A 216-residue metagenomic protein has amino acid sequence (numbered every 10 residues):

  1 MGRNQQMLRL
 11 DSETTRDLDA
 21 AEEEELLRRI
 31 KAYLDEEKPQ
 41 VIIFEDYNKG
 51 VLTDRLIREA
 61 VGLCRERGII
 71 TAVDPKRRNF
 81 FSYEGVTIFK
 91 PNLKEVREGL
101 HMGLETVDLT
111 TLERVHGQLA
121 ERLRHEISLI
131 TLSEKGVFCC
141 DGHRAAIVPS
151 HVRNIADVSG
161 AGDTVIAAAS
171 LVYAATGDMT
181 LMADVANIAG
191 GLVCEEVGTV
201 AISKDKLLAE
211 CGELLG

Functional and structural regions predicted by a protein language model:
M1-I43, A201-G216: Conserved N-terminal subdomain of the carbohydrate kinase-like
N4, V86-K94, G136-G162, I166 (+2 more regions): Flexible glycine/proline-rich, aromatic-decorated loop/lid segments
R9, I43, A72, K90 (+6 more regions): Structured core elements
S12, R16-D19, Y47-G50, V86 (+9 more regions): Hydrophobic alpha-helical scaffolding
K31, G117, N187-G191: Solvent-exposed alpha-helix faces
K49-A145: Conserved phosphate/ATP/ADP-binding segment of small-molecule kinases
R122, E126, H151-L214: Conserved post-catalytic alpha-helical subdomain immediately downstream of the catalytic base and nucleotide-binding
